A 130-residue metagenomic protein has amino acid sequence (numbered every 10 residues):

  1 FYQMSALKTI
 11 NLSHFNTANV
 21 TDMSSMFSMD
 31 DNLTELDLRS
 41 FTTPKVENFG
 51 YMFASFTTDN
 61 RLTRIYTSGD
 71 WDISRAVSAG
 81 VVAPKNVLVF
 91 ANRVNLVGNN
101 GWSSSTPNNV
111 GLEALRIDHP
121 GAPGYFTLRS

Functional and structural regions predicted by a protein language model:
F1-S130: Negatively charged
